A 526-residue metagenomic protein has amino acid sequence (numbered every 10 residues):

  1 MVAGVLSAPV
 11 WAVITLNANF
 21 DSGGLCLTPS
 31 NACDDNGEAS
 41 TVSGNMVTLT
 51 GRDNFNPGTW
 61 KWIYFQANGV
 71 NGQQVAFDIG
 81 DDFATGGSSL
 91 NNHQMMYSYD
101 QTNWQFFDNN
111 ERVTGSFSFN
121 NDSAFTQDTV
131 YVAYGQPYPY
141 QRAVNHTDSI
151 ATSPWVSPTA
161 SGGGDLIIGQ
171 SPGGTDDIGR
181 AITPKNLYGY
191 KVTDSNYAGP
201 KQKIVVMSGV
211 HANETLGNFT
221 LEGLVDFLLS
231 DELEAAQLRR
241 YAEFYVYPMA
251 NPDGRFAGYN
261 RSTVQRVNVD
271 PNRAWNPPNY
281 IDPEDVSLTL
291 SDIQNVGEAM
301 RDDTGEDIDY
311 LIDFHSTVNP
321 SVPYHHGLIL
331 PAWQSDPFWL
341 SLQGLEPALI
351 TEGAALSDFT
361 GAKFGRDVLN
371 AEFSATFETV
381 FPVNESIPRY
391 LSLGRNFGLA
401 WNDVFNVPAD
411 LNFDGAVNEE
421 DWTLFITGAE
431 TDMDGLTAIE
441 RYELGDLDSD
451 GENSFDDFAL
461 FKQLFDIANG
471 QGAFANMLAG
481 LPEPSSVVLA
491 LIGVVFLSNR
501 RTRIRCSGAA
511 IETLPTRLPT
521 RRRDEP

Functional and structural regions predicted by a protein language model:
V2-V10, V488-P526: C-terminal cell-surface anchoring/sorting signal
W11-V130: Extreme N-terminal flexible tails
V70, R112-T114, F125, G199 (+3 more regions): Surface-exposed coil/turn segments at beta-strand junctions on protein surfaces, enriched
R112-P158, G163, I182: Extended acidic/polar, glycine-enriched regions that form or flank non-catalytic beta-rich accessory modules
S161-T193, Y197-P347, R366, S374-E385: Active-site/substrate-binding loop(s) of hydrolase catalytic cores
A354-F373: Short glycine-rich, acidic/polar surface loops and turns
V383-N406: His/Asp/Glu-rich mid-to-C-terminal helical/loop segments that flank catalytic regions of hydrolases
N406-I504, P526: Cellulosome-associated attachment modules in secreted, modular CAZymes
